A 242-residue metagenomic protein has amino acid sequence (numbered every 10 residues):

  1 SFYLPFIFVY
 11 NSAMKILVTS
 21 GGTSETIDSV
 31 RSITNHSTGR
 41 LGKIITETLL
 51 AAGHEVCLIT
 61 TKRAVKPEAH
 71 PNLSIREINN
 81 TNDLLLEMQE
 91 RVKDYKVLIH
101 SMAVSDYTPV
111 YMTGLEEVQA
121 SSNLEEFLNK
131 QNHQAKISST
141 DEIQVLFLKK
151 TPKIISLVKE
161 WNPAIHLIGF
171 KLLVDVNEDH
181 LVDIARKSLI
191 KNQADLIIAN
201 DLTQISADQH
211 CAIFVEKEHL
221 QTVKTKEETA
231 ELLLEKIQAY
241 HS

Functional and structural regions predicted by a protein language model:
S1-A13: Short, Lys/Arg-enriched N-terminal segments with co-localized hydrophobic residues within the first ~10-30 amino acids
Y10-S242: A cross-family phosphate/adenosyl-ligand binding-site feature
